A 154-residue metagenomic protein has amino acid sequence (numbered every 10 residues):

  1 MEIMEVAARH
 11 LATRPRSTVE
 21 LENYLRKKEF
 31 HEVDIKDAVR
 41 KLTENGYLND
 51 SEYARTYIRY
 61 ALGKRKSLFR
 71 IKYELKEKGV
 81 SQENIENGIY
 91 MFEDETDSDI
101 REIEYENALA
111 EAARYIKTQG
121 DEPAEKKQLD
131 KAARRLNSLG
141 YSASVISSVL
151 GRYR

Functional and structural regions predicted by a protein language model:
M1-R154: An alpha-helical, amphipathic repeat domain used for nucleic-acid recognition, typified by the mTERF helical solenoid
